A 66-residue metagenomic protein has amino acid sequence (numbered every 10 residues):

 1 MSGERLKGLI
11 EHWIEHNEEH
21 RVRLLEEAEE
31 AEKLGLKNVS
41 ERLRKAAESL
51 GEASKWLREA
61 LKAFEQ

Functional and structural regions predicted by a protein language model:
M1-E30: N-terminal acidic leader/helix
E30-A63: Short, charge-rich amphipathic interface segments used for partner binding and complex assembly
